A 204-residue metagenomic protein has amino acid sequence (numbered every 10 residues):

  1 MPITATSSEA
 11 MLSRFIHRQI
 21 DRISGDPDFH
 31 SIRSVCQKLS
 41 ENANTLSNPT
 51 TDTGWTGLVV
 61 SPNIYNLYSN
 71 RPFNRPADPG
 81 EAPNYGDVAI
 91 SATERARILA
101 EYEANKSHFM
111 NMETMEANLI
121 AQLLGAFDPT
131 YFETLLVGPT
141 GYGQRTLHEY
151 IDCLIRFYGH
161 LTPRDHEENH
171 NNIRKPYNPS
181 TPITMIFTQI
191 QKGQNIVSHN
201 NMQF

Functional and structural regions predicted by a protein language model:
P2-A121, P129-Y131, I190: Hotspots on structured nucleic-acid-binding interfaces, especially in canonical RNA/DNA-binding domains
E81-Q122, A126-F204: Alpha-helical oligomerization/assembly modules used to build nucleoprotein complexes
